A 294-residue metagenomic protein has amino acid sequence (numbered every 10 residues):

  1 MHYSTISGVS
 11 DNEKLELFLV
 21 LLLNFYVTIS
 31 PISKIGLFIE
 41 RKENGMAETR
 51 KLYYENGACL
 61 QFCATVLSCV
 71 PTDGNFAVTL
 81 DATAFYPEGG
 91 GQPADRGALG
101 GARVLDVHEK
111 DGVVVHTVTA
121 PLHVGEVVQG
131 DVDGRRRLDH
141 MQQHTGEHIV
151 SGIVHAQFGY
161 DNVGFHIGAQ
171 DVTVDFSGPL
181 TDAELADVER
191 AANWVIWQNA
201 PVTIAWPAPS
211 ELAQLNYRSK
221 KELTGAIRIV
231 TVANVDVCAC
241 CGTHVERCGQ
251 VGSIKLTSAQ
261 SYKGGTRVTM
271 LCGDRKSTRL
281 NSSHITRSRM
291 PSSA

Functional and structural regions predicted by a protein language model:
T5, L23-F38: Short, positively charged and aromatic/hydrophobic N-terminal segments
I6, I35, S151-G152, S288: Alpha-helical and His/Cys-centered functional microenvironments
E13, P31-K34, E43: Charged/polar low-complexity intrinsically disordered segments
L15-L17: Cationic, low-complexity basic patches in intrinsically disordered or flexible, solvent-exposed regions
G45-R279, S283, R287, S293-A294: A glycine- and charged-residue-rich anion-binding loop/surface
